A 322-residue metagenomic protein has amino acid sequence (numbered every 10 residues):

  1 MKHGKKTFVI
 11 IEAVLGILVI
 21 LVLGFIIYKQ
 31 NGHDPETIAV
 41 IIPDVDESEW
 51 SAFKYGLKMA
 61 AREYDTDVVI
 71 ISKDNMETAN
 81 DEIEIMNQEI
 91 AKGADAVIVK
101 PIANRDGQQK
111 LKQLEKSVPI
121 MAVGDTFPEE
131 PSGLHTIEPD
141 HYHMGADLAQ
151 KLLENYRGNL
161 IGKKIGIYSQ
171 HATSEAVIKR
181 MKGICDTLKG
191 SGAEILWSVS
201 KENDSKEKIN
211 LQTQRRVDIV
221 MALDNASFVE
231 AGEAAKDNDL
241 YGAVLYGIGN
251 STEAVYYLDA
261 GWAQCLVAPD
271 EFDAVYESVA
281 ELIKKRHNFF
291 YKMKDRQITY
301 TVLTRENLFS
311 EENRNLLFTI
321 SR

Functional and structural regions predicted by a protein language model:
I10-F25: Hydrophobic membrane-insertion alpha-helices, especially the h-region of bacterial N-terminal signal peptides
I27-F53, I70, L134-H135, K163-T173: Short beta-strand segments enriched in small/hydrophobic residues
A39, G93-P101, P119-V123, G166-Y168 (+2 more regions): Periplasmic-binding protein-like
L57, L148-S191, F290-S310: An alpha-beta-alpha
D106-H143, S251-D259: Flexible loop/hinge segments that line or gate small-molecule binding clefts
M121-P128, D224-A226, K236-L266, T304: Venus flytrap/periplasmic-binding-protein-like
T136-G162, N250-A254, P269-H287: Hydrophobic alpha-helical segments within soluble ligand-binding/sensing domains
D273-R322: Hinge/cleft segment of the Venus flytrap/periplasmic-binding protein
